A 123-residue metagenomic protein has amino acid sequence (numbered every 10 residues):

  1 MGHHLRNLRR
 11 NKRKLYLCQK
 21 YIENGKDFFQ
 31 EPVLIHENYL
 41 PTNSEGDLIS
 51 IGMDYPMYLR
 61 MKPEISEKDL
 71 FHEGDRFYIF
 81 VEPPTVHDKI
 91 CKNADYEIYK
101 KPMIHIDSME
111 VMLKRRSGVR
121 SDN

Functional and structural regions predicted by a protein language model:
M1-K26: Active-site-proximal polar cores
Y21-N123: Short, conserved turn/kink motifs that form compact alpha/beta structural patches or helix kinks used as
